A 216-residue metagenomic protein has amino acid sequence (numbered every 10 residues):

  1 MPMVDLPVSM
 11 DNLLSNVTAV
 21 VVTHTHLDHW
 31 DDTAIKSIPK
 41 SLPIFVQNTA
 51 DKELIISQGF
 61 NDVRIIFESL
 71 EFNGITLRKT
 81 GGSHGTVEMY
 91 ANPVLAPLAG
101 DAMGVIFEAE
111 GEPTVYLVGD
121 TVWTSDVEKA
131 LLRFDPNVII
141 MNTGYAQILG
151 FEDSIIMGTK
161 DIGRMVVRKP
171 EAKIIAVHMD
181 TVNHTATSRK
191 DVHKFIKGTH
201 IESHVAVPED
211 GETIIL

Functional and structural regions predicted by a protein language model:
M1-V21, T33-S37, V87-A91, W123-R133: Pre-active-site segment of Zn-dependent metallo-hydrolases
N16-D28, F45-N48, V115-T121, I140-T143 (+2 more regions): Active-site neighborhood of phospho(di)ester-bond hydrolases with catalytic His/Asp-centered motifs
Q47-E53, E68: Short, polar loop motifs at secondary-structure junctions
L54-I65: Helix-loop-beta element that forms the nucleotide-linked donor phosphate-binding surface in glycosyltransferases
V63-I66, R78, H204-P208: General small-molecule cofactor/ligand-binding pocket signal
S69-R78, E108-V115, L216: Beta-strand-turn-beta hairpins that frame and shape the catalytic cleft of phosphate-ester-processing enzymes
K79-E112: Active-site-proximal loop/helix segment associated with metal-binding centers of metalloenzymes
V122-D210: Cap/insert and terminal regions of metallo-dependent hydrolase folds
